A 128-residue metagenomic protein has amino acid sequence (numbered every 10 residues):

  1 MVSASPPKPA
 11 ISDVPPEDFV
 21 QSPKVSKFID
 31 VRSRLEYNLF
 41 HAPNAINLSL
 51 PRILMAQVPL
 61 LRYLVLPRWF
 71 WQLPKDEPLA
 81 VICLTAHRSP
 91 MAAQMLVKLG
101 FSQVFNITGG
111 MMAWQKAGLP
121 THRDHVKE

Functional and structural regions predicted by a protein language model:
M1-K27, R34-P78, H87-E128: Rhodanese-like catalytic fold shared by cysteine-dependent sulfurtransferases and DSP/PTP-type phosphatases
I82: Short, surface-exposed ligand- or partner-binding patches at beta-edge/loop junctions that are enriched in aromatics
